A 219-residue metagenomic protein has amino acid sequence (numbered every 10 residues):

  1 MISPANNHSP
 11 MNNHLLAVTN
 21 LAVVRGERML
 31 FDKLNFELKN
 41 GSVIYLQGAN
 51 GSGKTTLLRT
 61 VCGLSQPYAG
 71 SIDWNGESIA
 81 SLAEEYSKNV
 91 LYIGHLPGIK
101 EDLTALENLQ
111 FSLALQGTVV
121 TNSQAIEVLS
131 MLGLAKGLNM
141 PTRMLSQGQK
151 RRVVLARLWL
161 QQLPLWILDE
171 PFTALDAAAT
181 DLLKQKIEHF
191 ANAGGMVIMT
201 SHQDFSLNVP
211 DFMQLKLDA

Functional and structural regions predicted by a protein language model:
C62: Helix-to-loop junction immediately C-terminal to a conserved catalytic motif
P67-S81, E85-Y86: Conserved ABC transporter NBD signature motif
L96, E101-G117: Q-loop/switch helix immediately C-terminal to the Walker
D102, P141-S146: Conserved ABC ATPase signature
N122-G137: Conserved ABC ATPase "signature" region
L155, G194: Hydrophobic anchor residue at the start of the ABC signature
W166-E170: Catalytic Walker B motif of ABC-type/P-loop ATPase nucleotide-binding domains
